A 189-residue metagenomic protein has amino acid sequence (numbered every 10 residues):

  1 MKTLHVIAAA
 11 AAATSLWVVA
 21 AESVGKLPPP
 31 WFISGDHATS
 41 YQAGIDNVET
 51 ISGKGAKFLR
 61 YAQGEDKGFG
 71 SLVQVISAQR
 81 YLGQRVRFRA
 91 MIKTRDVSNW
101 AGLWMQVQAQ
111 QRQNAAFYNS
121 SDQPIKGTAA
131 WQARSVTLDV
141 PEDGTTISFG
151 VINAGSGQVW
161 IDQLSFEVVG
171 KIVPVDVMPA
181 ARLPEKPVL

Functional and structural regions predicted by a protein language model:
M1-H5: Positively charged n-region of N-terminal signal peptides that target proteins for export
V6-I7, G170: Hydrophobic transmembrane signal anchors and adjacent membrane-proximal interface regions, especially in viral
I7-W17: Bacterial N-terminal signal peptides
L16-L189: Extracellular and organelle-lumenal recognition/adhesion modules and their flexible linkers in secreted
